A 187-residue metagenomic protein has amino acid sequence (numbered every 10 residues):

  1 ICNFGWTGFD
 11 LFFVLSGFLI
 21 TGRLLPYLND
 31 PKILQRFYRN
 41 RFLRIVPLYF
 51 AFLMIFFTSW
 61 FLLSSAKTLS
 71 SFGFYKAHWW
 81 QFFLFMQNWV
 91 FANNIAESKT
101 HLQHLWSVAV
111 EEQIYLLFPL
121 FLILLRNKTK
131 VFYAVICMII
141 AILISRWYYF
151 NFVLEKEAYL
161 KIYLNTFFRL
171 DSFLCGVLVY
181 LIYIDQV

Functional and structural regions predicted by a protein language model:
I1-T21, L25, I45-K99, Q113-I114 (+1 more regions): Hydrophobic membrane-embedded alpha-helices and membrane-water interface caps/short interhelical or interfacial loops
W6, K32-I33, Q103: Short coil/loop residues immediately preceding or within conserved phosphate-binding loops of NTP-utilizing enzyme
F9, N29, V108-A109: Short, surface-exposed alpha-helical recognition segments that flank or form part of ligand/macromolecule-binding
L25-P26, L105: Conserved short-loop catalytic and cofactor-binding motifs
Y27-Q35: Short, membrane-interfacial amphipathic segments enriched in basic
F37, H104-A109, Y115: Short alpha-helical catalytic segment bearing the HExxH-like zincin motif of zinc-dependent metalloproteases
N40, Y49, T100-H104: Residue-level signature of transmembrane alpha-helical cores of multipass secondary-active transporters and flippases
